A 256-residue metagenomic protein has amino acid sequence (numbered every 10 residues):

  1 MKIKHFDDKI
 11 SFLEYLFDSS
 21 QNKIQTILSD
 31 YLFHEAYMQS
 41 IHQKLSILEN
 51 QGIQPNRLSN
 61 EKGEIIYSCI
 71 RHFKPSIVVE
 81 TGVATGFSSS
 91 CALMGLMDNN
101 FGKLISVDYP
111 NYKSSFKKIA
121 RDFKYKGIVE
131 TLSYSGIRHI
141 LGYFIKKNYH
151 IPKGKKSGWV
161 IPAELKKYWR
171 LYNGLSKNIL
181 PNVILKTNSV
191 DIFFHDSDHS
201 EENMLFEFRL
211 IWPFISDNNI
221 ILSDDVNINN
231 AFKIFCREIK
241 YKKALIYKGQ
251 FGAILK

Functional and structural regions predicted by a protein language model:
M1-R57: Rossmann-like AdoMet
G52-R57, G63-K256: S-adenosylmethionine/decaboxylated-SAM
